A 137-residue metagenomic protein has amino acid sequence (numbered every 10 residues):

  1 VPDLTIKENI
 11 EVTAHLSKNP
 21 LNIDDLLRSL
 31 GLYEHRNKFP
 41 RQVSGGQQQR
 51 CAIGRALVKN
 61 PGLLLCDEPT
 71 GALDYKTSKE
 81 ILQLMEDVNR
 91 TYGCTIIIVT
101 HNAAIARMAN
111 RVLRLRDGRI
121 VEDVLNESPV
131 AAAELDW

Functional and structural regions predicted by a protein language model:
L4-E11: Short coil-to-helix segment of the ABC ATPase nucleotide-binding domain corresponding to the Q-loop/switch region
K18-H35: Conserved ABC ATPase "signature" region
F39-Q49: Conserved ABC ATPase signature
I53: Hydrophobic anchor residue at the start of the ABC signature
N60: Conserved catalytic motifs of ABC-family nucleotide-binding domains
L64-D67: Catalytic Walker B motif of ABC-type/P-loop ATPase nucleotide-binding domains
Y75-T77: Helix N-cap at the start of a conserved alpha-helix in ABC-type nucleotide-binding domains
